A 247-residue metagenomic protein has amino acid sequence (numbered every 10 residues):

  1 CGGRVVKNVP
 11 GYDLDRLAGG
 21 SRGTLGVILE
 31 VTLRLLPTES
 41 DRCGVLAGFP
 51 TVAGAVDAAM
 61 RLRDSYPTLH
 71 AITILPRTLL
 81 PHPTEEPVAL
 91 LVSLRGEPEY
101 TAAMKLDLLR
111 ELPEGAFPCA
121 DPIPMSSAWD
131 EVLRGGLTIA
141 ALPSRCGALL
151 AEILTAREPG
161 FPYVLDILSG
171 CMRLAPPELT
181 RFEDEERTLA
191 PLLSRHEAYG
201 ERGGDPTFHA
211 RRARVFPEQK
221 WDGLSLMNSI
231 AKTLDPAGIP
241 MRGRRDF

Functional and structural regions predicted by a protein language model:
C1, A55-L62, T101-K105, L149-I153 (+2 more regions): Hydrophobic side chains in well-ordered alpha-helices
C1-T68, T73: FAD-binding subdomain of flavoenzyme oxidoreductases
Y12, E39-R42, P67, T84-A89 (+3 more regions): Short gly/pro-enriched beta-turn/loop segments at secondary-structure junctions
V27-T32, S65-L80, I123-M125, T155-P162 (+1 more regions): Short amphipathic beta-strand starts and helix->beta connectors
T32-L36, G48-P50, R95-E97, L142-S144 (+1 more regions): Solvent-exposed residues in well-ordered beta-strands and their adjoining turns, especially edge/terminal strands
L35-V45, E85-L91, S169-R173, F208-A213: Active-site-proximal beta-alpha loop/turn segments in soluble metabolic enzymes
R42-G44, G48-T51, D57-P118: A conserved active-site cap/scaffold subdomain adjacent to cofactor or substrate pockets
R110-F247: Conserved glycine-rich FAD pyrophosphate-binding loop
